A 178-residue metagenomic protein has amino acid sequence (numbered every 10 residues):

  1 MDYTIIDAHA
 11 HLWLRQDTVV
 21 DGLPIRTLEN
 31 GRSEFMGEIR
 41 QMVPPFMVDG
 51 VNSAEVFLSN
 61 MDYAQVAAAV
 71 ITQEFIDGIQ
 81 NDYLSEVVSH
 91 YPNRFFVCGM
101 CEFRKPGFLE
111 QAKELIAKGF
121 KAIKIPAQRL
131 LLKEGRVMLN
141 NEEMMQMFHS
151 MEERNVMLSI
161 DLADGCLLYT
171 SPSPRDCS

Functional and structural regions predicted by a protein language model:
M1-V70: An N-terminally biased module of ancient metal coordination in phosphate/nucleic-acid-related enzymes
A10-L12, D164, D176: Short, glycine/acidic-enriched loop or turn micro-motifs at the edges of active sites
M61, V88-P92, S171: N-terminal cationic-hydrophobic initiation segments that often serve targeting/anchoring roles
A67-A68, F75-G165: Active-site gating/metal-coordination segments in enzymes
Y169-S178: Single conserved hydrophobic/aromatic residue that forms the stacking wall/gate of nucleotide- or nucleobase-binding
